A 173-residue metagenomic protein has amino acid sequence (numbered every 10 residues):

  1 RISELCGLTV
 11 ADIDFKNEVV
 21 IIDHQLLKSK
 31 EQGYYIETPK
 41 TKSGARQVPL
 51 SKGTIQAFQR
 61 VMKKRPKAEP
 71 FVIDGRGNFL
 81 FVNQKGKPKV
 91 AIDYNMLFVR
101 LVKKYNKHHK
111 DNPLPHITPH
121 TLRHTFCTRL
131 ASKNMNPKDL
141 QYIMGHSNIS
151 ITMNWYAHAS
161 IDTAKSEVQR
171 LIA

Functional and structural regions predicted by a protein language model:
S3-L8, L140: Alpha-helix N-cap/helix-start motif at helix boundaries, enriched for small hydrophobics
G7-P66, G75: Conserved tyrosine-mediated DNA breakage-rejoining catalytic core shared by Y-recombinases
L8-A11, T125, S147, A159: Structural detector for helix-capping/boundary residues
D12-V19, M135-N154: Short, polar N-cap/turn motifs at the start of nucleic acid-interacting alpha helices
D23, S51, V82-Q84, A157: Residue-level detector of conserved, well-ordered beta-strand and adjacent loop positions that form binding/recognition
E31-I36, K133, N154, H158-A173: DNA/chromatin major-groove-contacting recognition/catalytic segments
T41-S43, T54, T118-T121, T125-T128 (+1 more regions): Ser/Thr-centric signal marking residues that sit in or immediately flank functional binding/regulatory motifs
V48, K64-F79, Q84-P88, I92-Y142 (+1 more regions): Short, basic (Lys/Arg/His-rich) helix/loop patches that form interaction surfaces in the mid-to-C-terminal regions
